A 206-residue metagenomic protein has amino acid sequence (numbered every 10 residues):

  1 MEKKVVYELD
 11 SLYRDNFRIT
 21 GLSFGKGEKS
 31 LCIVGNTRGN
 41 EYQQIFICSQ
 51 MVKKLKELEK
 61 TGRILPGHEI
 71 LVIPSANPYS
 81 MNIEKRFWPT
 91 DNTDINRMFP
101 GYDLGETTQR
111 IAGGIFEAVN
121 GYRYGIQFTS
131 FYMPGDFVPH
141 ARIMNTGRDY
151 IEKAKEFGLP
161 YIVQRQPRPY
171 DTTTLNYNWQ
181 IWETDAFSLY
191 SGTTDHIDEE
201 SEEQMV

Functional and structural regions predicted by a protein language model:
M1-V206: Structured catalytic-domain cores with a bias toward divalent-metal coordination
